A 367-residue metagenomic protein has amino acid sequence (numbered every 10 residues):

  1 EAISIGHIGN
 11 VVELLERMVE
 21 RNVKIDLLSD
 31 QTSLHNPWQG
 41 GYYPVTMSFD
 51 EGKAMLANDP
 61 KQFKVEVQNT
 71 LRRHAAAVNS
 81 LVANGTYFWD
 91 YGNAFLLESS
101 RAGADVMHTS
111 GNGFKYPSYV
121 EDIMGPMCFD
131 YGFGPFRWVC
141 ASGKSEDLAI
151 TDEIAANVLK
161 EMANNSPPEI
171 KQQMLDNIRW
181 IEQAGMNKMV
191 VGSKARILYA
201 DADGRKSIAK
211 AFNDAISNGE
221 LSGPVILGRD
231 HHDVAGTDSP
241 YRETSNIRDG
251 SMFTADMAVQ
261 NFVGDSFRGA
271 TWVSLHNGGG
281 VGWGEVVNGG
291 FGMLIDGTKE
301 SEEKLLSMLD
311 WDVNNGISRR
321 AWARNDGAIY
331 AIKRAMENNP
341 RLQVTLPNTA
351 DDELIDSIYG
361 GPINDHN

Functional and structural regions predicted by a protein language model:
E1-V23, S29: A structured beta-alpha segment of the ubiquitous adenosine-cofactor-binding alpha/beta core
H7-V11, L27-G289, M293-N367: Ligand/cofactor-recognition surfaces for anionic moieties
